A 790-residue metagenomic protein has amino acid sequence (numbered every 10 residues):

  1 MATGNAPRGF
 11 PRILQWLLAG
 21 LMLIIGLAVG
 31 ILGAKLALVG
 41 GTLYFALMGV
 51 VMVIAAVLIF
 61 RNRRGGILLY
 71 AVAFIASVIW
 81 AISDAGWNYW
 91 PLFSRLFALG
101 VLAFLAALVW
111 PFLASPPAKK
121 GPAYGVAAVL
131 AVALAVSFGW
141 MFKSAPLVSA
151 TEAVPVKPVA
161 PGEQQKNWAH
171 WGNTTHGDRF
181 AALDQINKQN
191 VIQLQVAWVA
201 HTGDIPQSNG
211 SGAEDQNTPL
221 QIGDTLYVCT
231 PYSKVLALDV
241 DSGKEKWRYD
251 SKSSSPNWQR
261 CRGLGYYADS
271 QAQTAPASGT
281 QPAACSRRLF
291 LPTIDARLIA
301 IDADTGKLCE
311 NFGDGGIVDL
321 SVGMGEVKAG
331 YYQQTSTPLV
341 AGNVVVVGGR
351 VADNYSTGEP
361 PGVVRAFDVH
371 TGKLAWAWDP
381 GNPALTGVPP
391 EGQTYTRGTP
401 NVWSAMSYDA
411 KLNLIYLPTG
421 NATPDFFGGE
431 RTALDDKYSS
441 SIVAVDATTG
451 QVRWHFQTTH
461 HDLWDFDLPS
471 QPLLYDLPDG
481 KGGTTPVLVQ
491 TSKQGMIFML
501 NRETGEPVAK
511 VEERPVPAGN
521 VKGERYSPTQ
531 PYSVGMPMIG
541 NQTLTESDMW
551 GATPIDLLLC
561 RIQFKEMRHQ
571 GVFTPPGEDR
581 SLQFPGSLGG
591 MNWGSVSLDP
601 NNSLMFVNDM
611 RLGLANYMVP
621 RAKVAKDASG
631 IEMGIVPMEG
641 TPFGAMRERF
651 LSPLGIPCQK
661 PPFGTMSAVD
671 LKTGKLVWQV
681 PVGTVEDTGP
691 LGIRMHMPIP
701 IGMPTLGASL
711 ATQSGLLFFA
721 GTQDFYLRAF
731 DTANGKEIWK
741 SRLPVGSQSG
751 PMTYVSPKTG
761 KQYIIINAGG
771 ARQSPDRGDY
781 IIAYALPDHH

Functional and structural regions predicted by a protein language model:
M1-T151: Topology signature of small-to-medium multi-pass alpha-helical membrane proteins
S137-L183, S527-I555: N-terminal pre-domain segments of enzymes
V159-I205, P219, S667: Mature N-terminal segment immediately following signal peptide/propeptide cleavage in secreted/periplasmic
W168-G172, G212-Y232, W258-R297, G330-S356 (+11 more regions): Repeat-blade elements of multi-bladed beta-propeller folds
T175-A181, D204-G210, L236, D425-F426 (+1 more regions): Short, solvent-exposed loop/turn elements at domain surfaces
I192-I205, V235-W258, Y267-Q273, L298-A329 (+9 more regions): Extracytoplasmic/lumenal domain signature
Q530, V534-L614, R621-K623, T665-A668: Long, low-complexity segments enriched in small/aliphatic residues
G655-C658, F663: Solvent-exposed soluble domains appended to multi-pass membrane proteins
